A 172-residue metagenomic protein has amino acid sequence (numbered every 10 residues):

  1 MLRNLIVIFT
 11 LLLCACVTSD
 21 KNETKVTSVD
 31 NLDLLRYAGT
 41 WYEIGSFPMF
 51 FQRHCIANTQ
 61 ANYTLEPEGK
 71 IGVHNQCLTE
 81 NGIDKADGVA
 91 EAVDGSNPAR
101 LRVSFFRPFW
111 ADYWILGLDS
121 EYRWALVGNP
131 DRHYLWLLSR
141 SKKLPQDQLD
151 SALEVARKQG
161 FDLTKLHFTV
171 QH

Functional and structural regions predicted by a protein language model:
M1-R3: N-terminal hydrophobic targeting signals that begin at the initiator methionine
L5-L13: Sec-dependent N-terminal signal peptides
C16-H172: A beta-rich soluble binding module of mature secreted/lumenal proteins
